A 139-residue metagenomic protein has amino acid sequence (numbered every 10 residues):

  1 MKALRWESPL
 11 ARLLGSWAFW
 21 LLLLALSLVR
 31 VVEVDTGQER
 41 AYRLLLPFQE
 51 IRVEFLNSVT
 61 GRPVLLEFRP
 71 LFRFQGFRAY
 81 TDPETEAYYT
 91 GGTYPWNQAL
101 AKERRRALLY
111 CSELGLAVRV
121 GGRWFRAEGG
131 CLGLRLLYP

Functional and structural regions predicted by a protein language model:
M1-L10: N-terminal secretory signal peptides that target proteins for export/translocation
E7-S8, F19-L22, Q98, R126: Intrinsic disorder/low-complexity segments enriched in polar/charged and small flexible residues
L14-R30: Hydrophobic membrane-insertion alpha-helices, especially the h-region of bacterial N-terminal signal peptides
L22-L24, R40-L45, K102-E113: Short linear motifs in intrinsically disordered
L26, L45, T60, Y110 (+1 more regions): A generic structural signal for short, solvent-exposed coil/turn residues that cap or connect secondary-structure
R30, F68, R119-G121: N-terminal, helix-rich and Lys/Arg-enriched segments in bacterial and organellar proteins
E33-T81: N-terminal secretory signal peptides
R73-P139: Mature, soluble, non-transmembrane domains
